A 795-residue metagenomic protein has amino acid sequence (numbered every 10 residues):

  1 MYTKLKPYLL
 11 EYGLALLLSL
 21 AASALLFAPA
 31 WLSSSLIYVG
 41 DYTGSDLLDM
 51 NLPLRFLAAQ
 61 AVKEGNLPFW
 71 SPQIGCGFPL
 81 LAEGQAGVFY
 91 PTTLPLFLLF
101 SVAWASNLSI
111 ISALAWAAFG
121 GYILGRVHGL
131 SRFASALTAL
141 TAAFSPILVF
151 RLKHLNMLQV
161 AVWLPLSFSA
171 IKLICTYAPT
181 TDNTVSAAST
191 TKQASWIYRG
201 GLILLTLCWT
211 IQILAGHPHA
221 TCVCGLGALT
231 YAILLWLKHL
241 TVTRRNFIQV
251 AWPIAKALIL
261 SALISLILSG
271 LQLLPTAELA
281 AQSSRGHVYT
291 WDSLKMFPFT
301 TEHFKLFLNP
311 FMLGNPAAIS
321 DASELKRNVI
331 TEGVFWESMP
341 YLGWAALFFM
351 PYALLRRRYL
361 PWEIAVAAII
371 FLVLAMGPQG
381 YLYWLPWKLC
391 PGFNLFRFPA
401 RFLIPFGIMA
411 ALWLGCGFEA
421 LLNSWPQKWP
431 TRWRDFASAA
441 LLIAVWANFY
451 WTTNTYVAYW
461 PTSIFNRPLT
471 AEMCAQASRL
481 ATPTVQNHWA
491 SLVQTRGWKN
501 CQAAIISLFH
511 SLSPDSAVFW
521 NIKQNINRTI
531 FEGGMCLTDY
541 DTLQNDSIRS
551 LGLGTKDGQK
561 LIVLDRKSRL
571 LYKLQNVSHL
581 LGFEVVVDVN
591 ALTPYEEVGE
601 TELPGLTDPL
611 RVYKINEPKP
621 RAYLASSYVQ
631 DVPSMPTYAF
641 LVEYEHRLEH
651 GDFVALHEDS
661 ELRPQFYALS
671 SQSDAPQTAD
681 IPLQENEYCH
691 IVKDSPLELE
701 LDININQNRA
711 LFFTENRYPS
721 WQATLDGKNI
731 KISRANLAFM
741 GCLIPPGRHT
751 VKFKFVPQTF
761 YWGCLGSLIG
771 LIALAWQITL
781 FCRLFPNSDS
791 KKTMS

Functional and structural regions predicted by a protein language model:
M1-A30, R245, Q249-A262, F436-L442 (+1 more regions): Start-transfer (signal-anchor) and selected internal transmembrane alpha helices of multi-pass inner/ER membrane
K4-Y8, N51-L54, F348, S660-S795: Active-site-proximal, structured, solvent-exposed surfaces of multi-pass membrane proteins that position macromolecular
K6-P7, A194, H239-K256, M339 (+5 more regions): Membrane-interface helix-loop-helix junctions at transmembrane boundaries of multi-pass membrane enzymes, predominantly
S19, W116-H128, R132-Y177, I197-K238 (+2 more regions): Membrane-embedded helix bundles of polyisoprenyl
A24-S33, V62, P95-W104, F133-L155 (+5 more regions): Membrane-interface helix-loop junctions at the exits of transmembrane helices
A30-H128, F133-W163, H303-V334, A723: Active-site lumenal/periplasmic loops and adjacent helix-entry segments of GT-C-fold, multi-pass membrane
S45-N66, S261-Y352, T495: Periplasmic/ER-lumenal interhelical loops and adjacent helix-loop junctions in multi-pass membrane proteins
A82, A444-I464, A475-L574, V612-P676 (+2 more regions): Extracytoplasmic/lumenal acceptor-recognition loop(s) of multi-pass membrane glycoenzymes
